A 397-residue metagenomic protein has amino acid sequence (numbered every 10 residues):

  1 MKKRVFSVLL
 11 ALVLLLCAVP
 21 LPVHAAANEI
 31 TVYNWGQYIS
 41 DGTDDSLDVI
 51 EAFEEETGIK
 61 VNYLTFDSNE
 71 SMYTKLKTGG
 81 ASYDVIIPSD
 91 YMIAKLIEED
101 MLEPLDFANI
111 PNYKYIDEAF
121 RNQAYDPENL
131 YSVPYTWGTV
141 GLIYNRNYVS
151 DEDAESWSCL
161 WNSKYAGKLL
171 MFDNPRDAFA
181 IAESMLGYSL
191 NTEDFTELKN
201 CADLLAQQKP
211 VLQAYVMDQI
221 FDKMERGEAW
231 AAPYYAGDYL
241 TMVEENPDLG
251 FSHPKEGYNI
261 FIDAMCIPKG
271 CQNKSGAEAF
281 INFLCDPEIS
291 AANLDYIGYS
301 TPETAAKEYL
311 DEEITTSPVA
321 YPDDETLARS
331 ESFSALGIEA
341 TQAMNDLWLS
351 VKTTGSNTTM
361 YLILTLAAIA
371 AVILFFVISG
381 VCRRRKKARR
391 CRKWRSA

Functional and structural regions predicted by a protein language model:
L9-A18: Bacterial N-terminal signal peptides
A18-A27, S379-R385: Sec-dependent signal peptide cleavage junction
A26-K95, Y361: Early extracytoplasmic/lumenal segment of secretory-pathway proteins
Y33-S46, A81-E228: Extracytoplasmic ligand-binding site segments that recognize negatively charged/polar headgroups
I93-K95, A231-D248: A ligand-binding cleft/hinge motif common to bilobed small-molecule-binding domains
L198-Q207, E245-C271: Periplasmic-binding protein-like
P268-R329: Mature extracytoplasmic/periplasmic domains
D324-R395: Conserved C-terminal helix/tail region of periplasmic/extracytoplasmic solute-binding proteins
